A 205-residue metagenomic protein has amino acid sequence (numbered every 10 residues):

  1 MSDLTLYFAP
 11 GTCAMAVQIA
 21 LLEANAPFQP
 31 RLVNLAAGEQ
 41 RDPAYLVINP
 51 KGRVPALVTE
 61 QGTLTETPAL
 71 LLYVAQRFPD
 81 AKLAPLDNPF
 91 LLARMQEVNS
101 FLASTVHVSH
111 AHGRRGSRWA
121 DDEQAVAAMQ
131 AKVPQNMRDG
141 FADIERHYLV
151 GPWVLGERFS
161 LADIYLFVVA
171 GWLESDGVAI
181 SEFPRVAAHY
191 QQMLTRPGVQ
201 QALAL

Functional and structural regions predicted by a protein language model:
M1-A128: GST-like domain detector, emphasizing the conserved glutathione-binding G-site in the N-terminal thioredoxin-like
Q29, G156, S181, Q201-A202: A local structural micro-motif
V47, T195, A204: Phosphate-coordinating loops and pocket residues in cytosolic domains that bind phosphorylated ligands
A69, R185, G198: Residue-level recognition of oxygen-bearing side chains
A75, V169-A170, L203: Active-site-flanking alpha-helical
L86-D87, Q201-L205: Short, flexible loop/turn segments with low-complexity composition
R94-E97, A188, Q201: Short, solvent-exposed alpha-helical surface patches in well-structured domains
L102-T195: GST-like fold's C-terminal all-alpha helical module
